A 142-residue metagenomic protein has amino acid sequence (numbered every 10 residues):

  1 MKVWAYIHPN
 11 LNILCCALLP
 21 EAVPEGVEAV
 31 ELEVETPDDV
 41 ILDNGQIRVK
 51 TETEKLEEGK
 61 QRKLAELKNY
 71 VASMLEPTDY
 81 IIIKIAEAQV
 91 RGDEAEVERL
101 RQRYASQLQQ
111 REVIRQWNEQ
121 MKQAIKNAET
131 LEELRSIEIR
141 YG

Functional and structural regions predicted by a protein language model:
M1-V3, H8-G142: A preference for well-ordered globular domain cores that mediate specific macromolecular interactions or catalysis
